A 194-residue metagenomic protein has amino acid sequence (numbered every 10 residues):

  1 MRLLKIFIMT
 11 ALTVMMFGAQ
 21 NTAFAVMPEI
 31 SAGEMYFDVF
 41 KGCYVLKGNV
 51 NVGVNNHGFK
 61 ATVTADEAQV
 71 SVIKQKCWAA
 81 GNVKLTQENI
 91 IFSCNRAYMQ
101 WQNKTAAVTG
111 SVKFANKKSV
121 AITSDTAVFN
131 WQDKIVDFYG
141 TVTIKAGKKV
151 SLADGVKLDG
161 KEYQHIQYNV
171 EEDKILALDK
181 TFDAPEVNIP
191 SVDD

Functional and structural regions predicted by a protein language model:
M1-D194: Mature-chain termini and adjacent capping regions
